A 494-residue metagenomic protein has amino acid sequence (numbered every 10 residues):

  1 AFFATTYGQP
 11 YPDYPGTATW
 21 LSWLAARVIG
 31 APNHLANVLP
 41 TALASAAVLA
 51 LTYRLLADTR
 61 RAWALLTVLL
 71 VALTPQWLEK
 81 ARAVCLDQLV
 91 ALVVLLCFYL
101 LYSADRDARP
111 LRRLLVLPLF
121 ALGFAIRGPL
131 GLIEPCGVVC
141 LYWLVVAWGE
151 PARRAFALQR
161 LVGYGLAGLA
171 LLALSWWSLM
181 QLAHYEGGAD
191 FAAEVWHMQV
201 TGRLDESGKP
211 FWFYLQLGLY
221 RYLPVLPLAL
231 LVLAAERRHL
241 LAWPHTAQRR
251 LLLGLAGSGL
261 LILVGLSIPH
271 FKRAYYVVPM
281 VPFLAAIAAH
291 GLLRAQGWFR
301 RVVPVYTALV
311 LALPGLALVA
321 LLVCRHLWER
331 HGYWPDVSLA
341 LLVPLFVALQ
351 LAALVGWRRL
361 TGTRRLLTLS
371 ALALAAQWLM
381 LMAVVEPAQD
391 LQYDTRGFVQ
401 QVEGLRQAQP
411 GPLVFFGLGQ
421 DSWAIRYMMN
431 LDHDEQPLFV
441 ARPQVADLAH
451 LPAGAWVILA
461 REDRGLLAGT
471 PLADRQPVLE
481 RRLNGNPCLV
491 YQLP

Functional and structural regions predicted by a protein language model:
A1-P10, T17-W20, L24: Extracytosolic helix-loop segments that constitute the early lumenal/periplasmic catalytic or substrate-binding loops
H34, V38, E79-V90: Short acidic/glycine- and proline-prone juxtamembrane loop motifs at membrane-interface regions of multi-pass membrane
L39-T59, L96: Transmembrane-helix motifs of polytopic, lipid-linked glycan transferases
L51, V90-R106, L284-I287: Specific aromatic-rich, kink-prone transmembrane helix
T52-L73: Transmembrane-helix signature of polytopic, membrane-embedded enzymes that assemble or transfer cell-envelope glycans
A57-A62, C97-R113, G123, L292-A295: Membrane-interface transmembrane helices that cradle and orient dolichyl/undecaprenyl
L114, P118, A152, R238-P494: Membrane-embedded architecture of ER/inner-membrane glycosylation machinery
P118-L119, I126, G131-R273, F283 (+2 more regions): Transmembrane-lumen/periplasm boundary regions of multi-pass, lipid-linked membrane glycan transferases
